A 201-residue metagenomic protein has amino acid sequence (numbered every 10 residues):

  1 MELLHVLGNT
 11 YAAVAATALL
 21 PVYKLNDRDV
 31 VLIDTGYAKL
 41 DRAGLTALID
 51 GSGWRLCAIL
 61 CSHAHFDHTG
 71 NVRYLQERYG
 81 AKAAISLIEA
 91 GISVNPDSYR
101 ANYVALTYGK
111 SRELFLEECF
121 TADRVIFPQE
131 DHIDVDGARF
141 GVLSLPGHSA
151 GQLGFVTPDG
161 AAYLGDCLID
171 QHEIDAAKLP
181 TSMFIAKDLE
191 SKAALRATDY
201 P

Functional and structural regions predicted by a protein language model:
M1-S52, G154-G165: Conserved beta-strand hairpin/beta-sheet module of binuclear metal-dependent hydrolase folds, prominently
E2-G8, K110-F115, D134-A138: Short Pro/Gly-enriched beta-strand edge/turn motifs at strand-loop
N9, Y23, D34, I49 (+6 more regions): Divalent metal-coordination and catalytic microenvironments
A15, D41, T69-N71, A150 (+1 more regions): Short N-terminal helix/helix-N-cap motif within the alpha/beta-hydrolase-1
A16-A18, Y37-K39, A64-F66, P146-S149: Short beta->alpha connector loops
V30, Y37-A38, H132, R139-P146 (+1 more regions): Metallo-beta-lactamase
Y37, R42, A47-H132: Active-site HxH/HxHxD metal-binding segment of metal-dependent hydrolases
